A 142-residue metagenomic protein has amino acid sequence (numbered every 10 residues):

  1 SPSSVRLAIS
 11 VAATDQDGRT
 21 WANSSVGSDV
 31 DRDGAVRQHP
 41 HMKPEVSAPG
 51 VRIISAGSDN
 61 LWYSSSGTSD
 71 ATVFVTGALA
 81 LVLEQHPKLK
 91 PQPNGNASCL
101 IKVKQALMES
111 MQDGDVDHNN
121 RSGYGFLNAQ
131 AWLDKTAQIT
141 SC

Functional and structural regions predicted by a protein language model:
S1, G50-S122: Hydrolase catalytic cores
S4, S25, E109, D134: Phosphate-coordinating loops and pocket residues in cytosolic domains that bind phosphorylated ligands
R6-S10, M42-P44, V51, C99-V103: Loop/turn elements at helix/coil->beta-strand transitions in domains of secreted/extracellular proteins
A8, Q16, D29, D59 (+3 more regions): Short, well-ordered loop/turn and helix-capping segments at boundaries between secondary-structure elements and domains
A13-V73: Catalytic-core environment of secreted peptidases
A22, E45, G77, L81 (+2 more regions): Alpha-helical scaffold segments in soluble metabolic enzymes
G125-L127: Catalytic or ion-coupling anion/metal-binding cores of large enzyme and transporter domains
A129-C142: Secreted peptidase-domain scaffold signal
